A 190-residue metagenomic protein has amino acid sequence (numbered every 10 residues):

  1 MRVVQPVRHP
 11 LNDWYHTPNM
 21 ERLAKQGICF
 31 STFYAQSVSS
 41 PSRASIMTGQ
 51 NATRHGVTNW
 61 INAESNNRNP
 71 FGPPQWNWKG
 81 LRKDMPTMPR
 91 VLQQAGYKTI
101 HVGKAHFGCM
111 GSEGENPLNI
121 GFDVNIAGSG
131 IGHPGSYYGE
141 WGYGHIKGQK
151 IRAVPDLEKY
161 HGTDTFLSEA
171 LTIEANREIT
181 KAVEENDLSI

Functional and structural regions predicted by a protein language model:
M1-I28, A105: Active-site-proximal N-terminal segment of extracellular/periplasmic enzymes that hydrolyze or transfer
M1-R2, N19-A24, T32, I46-T48 (+2 more regions): Beta-strand elements within well-structured catalytic alpha/beta cores of enzymes that handle phosphate/sulfate esters
V7-L11, C29-T53, T58-E64, H101-G114 (+1 more regions): Short, solvent-exposed turn/loop segments enriched in Gly/Ser/Thr/Pro and often Arg
P18-E21, S45, P86-T87, A170: Active-site phosphate/pyrophosphate-handling residues
A24-C29, A35, T48-G49, Q93-Y97 (+1 more regions): Sec-exported extracytoplasmic/periplasmic mature domains
N59-Y97, A105-S189: Formylglycine-dependent
